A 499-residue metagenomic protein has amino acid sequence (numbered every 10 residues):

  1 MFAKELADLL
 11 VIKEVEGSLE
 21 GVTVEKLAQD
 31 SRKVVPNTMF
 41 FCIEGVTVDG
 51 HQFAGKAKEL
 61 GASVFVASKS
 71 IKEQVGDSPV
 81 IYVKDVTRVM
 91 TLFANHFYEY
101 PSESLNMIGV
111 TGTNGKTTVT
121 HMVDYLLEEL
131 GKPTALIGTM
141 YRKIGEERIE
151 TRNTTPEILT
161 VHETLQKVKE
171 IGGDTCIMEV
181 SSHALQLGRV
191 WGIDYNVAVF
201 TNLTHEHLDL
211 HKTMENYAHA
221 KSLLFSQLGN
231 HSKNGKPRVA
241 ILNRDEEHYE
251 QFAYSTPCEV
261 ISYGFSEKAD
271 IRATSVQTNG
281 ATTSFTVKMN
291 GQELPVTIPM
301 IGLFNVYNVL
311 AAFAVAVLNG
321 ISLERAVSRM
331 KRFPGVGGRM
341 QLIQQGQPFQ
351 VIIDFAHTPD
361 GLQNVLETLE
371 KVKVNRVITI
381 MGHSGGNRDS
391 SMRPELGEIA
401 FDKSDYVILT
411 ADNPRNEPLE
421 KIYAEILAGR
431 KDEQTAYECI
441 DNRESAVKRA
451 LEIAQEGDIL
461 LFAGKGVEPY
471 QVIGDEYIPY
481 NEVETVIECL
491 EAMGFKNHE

Functional and structural regions predicted by a protein language model:
M1-K13, P36-M39, A314-L323, S328-K331 (+2 more regions): ATP-dependent carboxylate-amine ligase
M1-L92, A269, T274, I301 (+2 more regions): N-terminal leader/targeting and accessory segments in enzymes
V34-V35, K69-S78, K143-G145, R189-D194 (+3 more regions): Short loop/helix-cap segments at secondary-structure boundaries that form the rim of catalytic
G45-T47, I71, S182-H183, H205-E206 (+4 more regions): Short glycine-rich anion-binding loops that position phosphate/pyrophosphate groups of nucleotides and phosphorylated
T47-Q52, L187, D209-N216, R388-S391 (+2 more regions): Glycine/threonine-rich flexible loop motifs
A54-E59, K169, W191, E370: Non-catalytic positions within long, well-ordered alpha-helices that form the structural scaffold/packing of enzyme
I71-G76, V197-V351, L427-K431: Acidic, Mg2+-coordinating active-site environments of NTP-dependent enzymes
R88-L242, H248-T256, L310, K496-H498: Phosphate-binding loop of NTP-binding sites
